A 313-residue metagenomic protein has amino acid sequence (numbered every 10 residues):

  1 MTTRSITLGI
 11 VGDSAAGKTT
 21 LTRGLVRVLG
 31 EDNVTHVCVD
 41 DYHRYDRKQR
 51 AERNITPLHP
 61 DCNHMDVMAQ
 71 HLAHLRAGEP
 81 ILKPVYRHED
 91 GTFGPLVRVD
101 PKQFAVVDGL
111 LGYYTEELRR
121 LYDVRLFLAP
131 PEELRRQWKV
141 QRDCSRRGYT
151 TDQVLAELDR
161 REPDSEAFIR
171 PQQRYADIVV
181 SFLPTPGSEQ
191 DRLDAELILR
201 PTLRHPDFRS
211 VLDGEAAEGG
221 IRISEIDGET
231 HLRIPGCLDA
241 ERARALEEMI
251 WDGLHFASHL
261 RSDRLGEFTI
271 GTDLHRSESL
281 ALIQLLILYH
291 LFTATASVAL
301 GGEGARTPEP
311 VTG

Functional and structural regions predicted by a protein language model:
M1-S5: Phosphate-binding P-loop
T7-G9: Short hydrophobic/aromatic beta-strand immediately N-terminal to the Walker A/P-loop
S14: The conserved Walker
K18: Conserved lysine of the Walker
L21, L25: Hydrophobic positions on the alpha1 helix immediately C-terminal to the Walker A/P-loop
D32-C38, R44-F93, F104: Conserved nucleotide-sensing/catalytic segment adjacent to the nucleotide-binding pocket in NTP-handling enzymes
L96-C144: ATP-dependent NMP and nucleoside kinases share a basic, alpha-helical "lid"
R142-G313: C-terminal accessory "lid"/substrate-recognition subdomains
